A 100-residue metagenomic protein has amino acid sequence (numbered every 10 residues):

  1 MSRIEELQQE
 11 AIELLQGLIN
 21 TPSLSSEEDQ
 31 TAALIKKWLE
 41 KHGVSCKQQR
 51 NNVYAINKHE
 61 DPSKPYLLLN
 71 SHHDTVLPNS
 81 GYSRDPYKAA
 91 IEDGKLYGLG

Functional and structural regions predicted by a protein language model:
S2-L99: Acidic/His- and Gly-rich active-site-bordering loop/insert found across diverse amide/peptide-bond hydrolases
